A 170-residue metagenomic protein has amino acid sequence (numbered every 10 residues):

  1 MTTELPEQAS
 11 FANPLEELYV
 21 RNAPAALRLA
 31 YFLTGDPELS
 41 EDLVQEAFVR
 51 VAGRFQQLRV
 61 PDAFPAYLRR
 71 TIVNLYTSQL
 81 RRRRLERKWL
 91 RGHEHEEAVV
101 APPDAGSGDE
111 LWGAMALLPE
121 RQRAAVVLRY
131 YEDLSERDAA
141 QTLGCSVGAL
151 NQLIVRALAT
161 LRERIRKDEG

Functional and structural regions predicted by a protein language model:
T2-A9, N13-L15, L90, Q141-T142 (+1 more regions): C-terminal edge and immediately downstream basic/flexible tail or linker adjoining helix-turn-helix-like DNA-binding
T3-R28, E38-E41, A52, R123: A short, charge-rich alpha-helical start-of-domain segment used by transcription regulators
L5, S78, E86-M115, S135: Internal acidic/polar
A26, A30, S40-V51, T71 (+3 more regions): Short, small-hydrophobic-rich alpha-helical interface motif
Q45-A52, D62-R82, I154, L158: Σ70-family region 2.3-2.4 aromatic/basic alpha-helix that recognizes the −10 promoter and nucleates DNA melting
Q56-V60, R70-R91, D104, E163: Arg/Lys-rich amphipathic alpha helix in sigma70-family domain 2
V73, T77, L143-K167: DNA-recognition helix of helix-turn-helix
A125-R129: A short pre-motif secondary-structure segment
